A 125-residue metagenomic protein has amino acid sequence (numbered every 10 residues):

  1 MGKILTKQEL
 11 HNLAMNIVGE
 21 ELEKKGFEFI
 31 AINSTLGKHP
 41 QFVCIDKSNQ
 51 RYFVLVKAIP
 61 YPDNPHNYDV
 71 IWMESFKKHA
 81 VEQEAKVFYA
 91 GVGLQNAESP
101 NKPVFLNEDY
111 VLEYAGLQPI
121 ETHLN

Functional and structural regions predicted by a protein language model:
M1-I32: Acidic-basic catalytic patches of nuclease active cores, encompassing PD-(D/E)XK and other metal-cofactor nuclease
G2, Q83-Y89, I120-T122: Short C-terminal domain-edge/linker segments immediately following a structured domain
L13, E28-I30, P40, M73-S75 (+1 more regions): Residue-level detector of functional hotspots within protein domains
E23-G26, L36-G37, D69-W72: Short amphipathic alpha-helical surface micro-motifs
K25, I45, E82-Q83: Alpha-helix C-cap/termination motif
F29-A58: Catalytic centers of nucleases
Q50-Y52, V56-L106: Catalytic cores of nucleic-acid endonucleases
V104-N125: Glycine-rich, aromatic-bearing surface loops/beta-hairpins
